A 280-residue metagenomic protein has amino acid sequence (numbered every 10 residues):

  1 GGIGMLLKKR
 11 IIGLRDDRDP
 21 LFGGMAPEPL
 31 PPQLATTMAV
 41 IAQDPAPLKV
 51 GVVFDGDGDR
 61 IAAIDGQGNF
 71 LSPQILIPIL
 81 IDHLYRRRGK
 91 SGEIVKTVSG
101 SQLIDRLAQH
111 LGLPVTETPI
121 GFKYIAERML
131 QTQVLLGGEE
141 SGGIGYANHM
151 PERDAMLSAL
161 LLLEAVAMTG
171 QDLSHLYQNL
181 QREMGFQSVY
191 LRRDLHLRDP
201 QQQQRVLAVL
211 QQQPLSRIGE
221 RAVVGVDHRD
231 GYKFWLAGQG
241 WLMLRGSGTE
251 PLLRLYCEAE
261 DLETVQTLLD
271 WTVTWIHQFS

Functional and structural regions predicted by a protein language model:
G1-I3, D59-I79, I104-D105: Short Gly/Thr/Asp-enriched flexible loops that form oxyanion-binding sites at enzyme active sites
I3-I64: N-terminal small/polar loop signature for handling phosphorylated ligands or for N-terminal nucleophile
L6, D44, I79-R88, L111 (+1 more regions): Alpha-helix C-terminal capping segments
K9-L14, F70-I75, G112-I120: Short hydrophobic/aromatic-enriched beta-strand-loop microsegments
G13-R15, N69-R88, A155-L163: Gly/Ser/Thr-rich active-site loops/lids in small-molecule metabolic enzymes that frequently grip phosphoryl groups
D19-A26, I81-L84, A126-M129: Short, charged, surface-exposed secondary-structure boundary motifs
P32-V40, L76, L80, Y124: Well-ordered alpha-helical segments embedded in enzymatic catalytic cores
L48-V50, K90-S280: Phosphate-binding and adjacent anionic-ligand microenvironments
